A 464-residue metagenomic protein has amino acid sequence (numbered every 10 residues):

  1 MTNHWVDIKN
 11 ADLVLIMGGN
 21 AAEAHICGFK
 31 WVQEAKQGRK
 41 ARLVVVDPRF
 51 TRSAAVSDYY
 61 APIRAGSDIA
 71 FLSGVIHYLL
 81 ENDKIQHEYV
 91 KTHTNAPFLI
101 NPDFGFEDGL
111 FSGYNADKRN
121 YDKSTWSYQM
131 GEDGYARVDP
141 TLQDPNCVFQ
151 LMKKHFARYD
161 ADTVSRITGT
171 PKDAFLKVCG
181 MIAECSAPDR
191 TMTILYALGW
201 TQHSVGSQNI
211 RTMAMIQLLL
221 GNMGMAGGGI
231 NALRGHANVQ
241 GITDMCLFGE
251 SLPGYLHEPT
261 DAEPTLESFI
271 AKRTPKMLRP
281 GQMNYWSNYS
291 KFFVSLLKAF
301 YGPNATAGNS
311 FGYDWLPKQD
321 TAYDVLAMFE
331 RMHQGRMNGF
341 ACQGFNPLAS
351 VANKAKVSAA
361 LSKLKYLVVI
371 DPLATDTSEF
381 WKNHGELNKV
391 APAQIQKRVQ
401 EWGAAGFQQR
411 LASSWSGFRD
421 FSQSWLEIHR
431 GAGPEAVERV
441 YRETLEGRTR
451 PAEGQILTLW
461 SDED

Functional and structural regions predicted by a protein language model:
M1-V32, A41, Q129, L218-D464: Extended redox/cofactor-interaction regions of prokaryotic respiratory oxidoreductases
T2-W5, G19-E23, P48, Y60-S67 (+6 more regions): Alpha-helix capping and helix-loop boundary segments enriched in small/acidic/polar residues
I26-F29, A54-D58, L72-I76, I100-F106 (+5 more regions): Short acidic, glycine/serine/threonine-rich loops at helix termini
R39, A55-S57, K363: Short, structured coil segments at secondary-structure junctions
V46-R52, P372-T375: Short, polar loop motifs at secondary-structure junctions
T51-P188, T265, F269-I270, L278-W286: Long, well-ordered, tryptophan-enriched scaffold segments
Q86-V90, D189-T193, G224-L233: Flexible, glycine/charged-enriched surface loops at secondary-structure junctions
T163-T170, Y196-S204, L233-A237, G344-A349: Conserved short loop/turn motifs at secondary-structure junctions
